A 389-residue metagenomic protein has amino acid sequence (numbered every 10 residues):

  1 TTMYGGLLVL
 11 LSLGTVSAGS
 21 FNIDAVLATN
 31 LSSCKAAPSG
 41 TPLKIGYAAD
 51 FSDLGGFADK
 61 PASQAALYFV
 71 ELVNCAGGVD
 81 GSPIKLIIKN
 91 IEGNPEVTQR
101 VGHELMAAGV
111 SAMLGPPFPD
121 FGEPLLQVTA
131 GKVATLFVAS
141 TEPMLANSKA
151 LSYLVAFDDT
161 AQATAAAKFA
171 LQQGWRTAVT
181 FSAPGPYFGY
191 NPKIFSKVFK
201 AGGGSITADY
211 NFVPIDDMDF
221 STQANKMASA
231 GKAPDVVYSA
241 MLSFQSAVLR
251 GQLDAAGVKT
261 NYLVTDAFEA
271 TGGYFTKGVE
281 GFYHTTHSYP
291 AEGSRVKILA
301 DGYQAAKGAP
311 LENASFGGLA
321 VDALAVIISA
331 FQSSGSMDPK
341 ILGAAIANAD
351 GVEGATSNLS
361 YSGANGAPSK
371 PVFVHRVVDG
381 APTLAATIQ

Functional and structural regions predicted by a protein language model:
T1-L43, Q389: Short, low-complexity disordered leader/linker segments with a strong preference for bacterial N-terminal type II
V26-L67, K89-P95, F118, P184-G189 (+1 more regions): Extracytoplasmic "Venus flytrap"
V26-S33, F57-Q64, A76-L145, V155 (+3 more regions): Beta-alpha junction/loop-to-helix N-cap segments that form part of ligand/metal-binding clefts
K44-A48, K85-I88, S111-P116, A134-A139 (+6 more regions): Structural recognition of the beta-strand scaffold that forms the well-ordered cores of secreted hydrolase catalytic
F57-A76, V97, T135, Q162-A165 (+2 more regions): Short, solvent-exposed amphipathic alpha-helices that sit in or adjacent to ligand/effector-binding or catalytic
D120, P143-M144, A150-G257, P290-I298: Extracellular/periplasmic Venus flytrap/periplasmic-binding protein
R250-V321, Q332, V378, P382-T387: Extracellular/periplasmic periplasmic-binding protein-like sensory domains
A305-G317, I328-A381: Segments of small-molecule ligand-sensing domains
